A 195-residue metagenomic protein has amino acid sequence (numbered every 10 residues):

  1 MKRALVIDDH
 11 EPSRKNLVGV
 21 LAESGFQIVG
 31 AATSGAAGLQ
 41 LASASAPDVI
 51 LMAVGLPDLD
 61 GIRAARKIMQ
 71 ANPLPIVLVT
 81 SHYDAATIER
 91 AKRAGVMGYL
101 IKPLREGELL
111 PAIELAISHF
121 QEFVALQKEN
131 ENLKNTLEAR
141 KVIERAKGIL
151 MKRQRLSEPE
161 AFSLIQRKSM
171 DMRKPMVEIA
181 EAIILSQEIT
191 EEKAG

Functional and structural regions predicted by a protein language model:
M1-S13, L17-L21: Conserved acidic segment of CheY-like receiver
S34-A37, D60-R63: Acidic catalytic/metal-coordinating carboxylates
A53: Active-site residues of response regulator receiver
P57: The feature encodes the CheY-like receiver
I62-P73: Short amphipathic alpha-helix used as the core "switch/output" element in two-component signaling
A86, L104-I113: C-terminal output helix
Q121-E122, K128-G195: C-terminal output/effector regions of signal-responsive regulators
